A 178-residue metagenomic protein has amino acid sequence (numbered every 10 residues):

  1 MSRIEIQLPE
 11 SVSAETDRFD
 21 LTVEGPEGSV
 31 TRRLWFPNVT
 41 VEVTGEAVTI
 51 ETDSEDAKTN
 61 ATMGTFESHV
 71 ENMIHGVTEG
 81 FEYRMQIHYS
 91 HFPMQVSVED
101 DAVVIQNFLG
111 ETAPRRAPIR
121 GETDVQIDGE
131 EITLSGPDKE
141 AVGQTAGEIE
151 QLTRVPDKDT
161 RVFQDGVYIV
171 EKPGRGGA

Functional and structural regions predicted by a protein language model:
M1-A178: Ribosome-associated RNA-binding proteins
